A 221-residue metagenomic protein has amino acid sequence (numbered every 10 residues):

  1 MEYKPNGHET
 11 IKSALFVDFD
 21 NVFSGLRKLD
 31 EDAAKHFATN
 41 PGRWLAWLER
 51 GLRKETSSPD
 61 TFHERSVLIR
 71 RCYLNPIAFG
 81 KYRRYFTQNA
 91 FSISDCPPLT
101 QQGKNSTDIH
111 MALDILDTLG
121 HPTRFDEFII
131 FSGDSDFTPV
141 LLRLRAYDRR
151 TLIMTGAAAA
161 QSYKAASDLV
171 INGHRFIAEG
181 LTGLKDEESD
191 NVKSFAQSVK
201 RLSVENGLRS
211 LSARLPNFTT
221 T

Functional and structural regions predicted by a protein language model:
M1-H110, G120, R145, R150-L152: Domain-level signal for Mg2+-assisted phosphodiester chemistry and nucleotide/NA-binding surfaces in nucleic-acid
A78-L215: Nuclease catalytic cores that cleave nucleic-acid phosphodiester bonds, predominantly acidic two-metal-ion
T219-T221: Accessory DNA-binding and partner-docking regions appended to nucleic-acid-acting proteins, especially the terminal
